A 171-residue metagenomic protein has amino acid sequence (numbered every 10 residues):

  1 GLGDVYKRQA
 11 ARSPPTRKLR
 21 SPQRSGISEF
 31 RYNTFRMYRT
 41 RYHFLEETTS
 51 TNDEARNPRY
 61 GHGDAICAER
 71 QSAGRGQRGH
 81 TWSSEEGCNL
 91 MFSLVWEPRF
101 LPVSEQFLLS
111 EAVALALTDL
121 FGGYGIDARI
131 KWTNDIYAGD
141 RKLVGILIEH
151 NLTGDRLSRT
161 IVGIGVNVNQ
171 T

Functional and structural regions predicted by a protein language model:
G1-Y6: Short, small-residue-biased leader/transition segments that mark boundaries at the very start of proteins
R8-Q23, I27: Compositionally biased, low-complexity flexible segments
P22, G26-G123: N-terminal lobe of the biotin/lipoate ligase/transferase fold
R70-R75, S83, I136, R141 (+1 more regions): Short glycine- and Lys/Arg-enriched binding-loop motifs that mark or flank ligand-binding interfaces
M91-F92, V144-G145, T160-I164: Short hydrophobic-aromatic micro-motifs
V95-R99, E149, N167-N169: Solvent-exposed residues in well-ordered beta-strands and their adjoining turns, especially edge/terminal strands
V113-L115, D119-D155, G165: Acidic (Asp/Glu) carboxylate-rich active-site/surface patches
D155-T171: Short, acidic (Asp/Glu-rich) active-site segment that either coordinates a divalent metal cofactor
